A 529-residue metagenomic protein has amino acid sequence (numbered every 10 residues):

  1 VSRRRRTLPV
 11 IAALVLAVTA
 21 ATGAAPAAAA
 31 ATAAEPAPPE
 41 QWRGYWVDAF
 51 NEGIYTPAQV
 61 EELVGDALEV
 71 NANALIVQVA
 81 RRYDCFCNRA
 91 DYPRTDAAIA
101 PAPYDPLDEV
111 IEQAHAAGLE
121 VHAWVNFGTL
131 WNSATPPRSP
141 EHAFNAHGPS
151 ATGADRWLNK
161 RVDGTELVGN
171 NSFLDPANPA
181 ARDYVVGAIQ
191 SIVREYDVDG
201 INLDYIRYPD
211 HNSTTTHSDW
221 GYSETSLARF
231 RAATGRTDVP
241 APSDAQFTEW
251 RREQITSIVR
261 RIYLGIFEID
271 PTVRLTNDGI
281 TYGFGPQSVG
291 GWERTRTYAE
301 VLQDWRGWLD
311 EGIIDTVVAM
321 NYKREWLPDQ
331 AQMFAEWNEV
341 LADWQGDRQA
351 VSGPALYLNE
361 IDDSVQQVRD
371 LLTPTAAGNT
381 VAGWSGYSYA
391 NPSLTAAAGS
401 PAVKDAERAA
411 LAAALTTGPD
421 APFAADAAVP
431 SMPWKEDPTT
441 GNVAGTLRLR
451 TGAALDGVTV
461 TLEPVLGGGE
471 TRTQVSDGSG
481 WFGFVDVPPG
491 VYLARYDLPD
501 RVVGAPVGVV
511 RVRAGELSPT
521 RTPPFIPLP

Functional and structural regions predicted by a protein language model:
P38-R43, E52-Y55, A123, G128-E195: Active-site-adjacent "subsite" loops/lids of carbohydrate-active enzymes
Q59-D84, I313-T316: Catalytic domains of carbohydrate-active enzymes, especially glycoside hydrolases
G153-G307, E311-I313: Polysaccharide-binding and catalytic clefts of secreted carbohydrate-active enzymes
L302-Q330, N338-M432: Substrate-binding cleft of secreted/luminal carbohydrate-active enzymes
G441-L449: A short, amphipathic beta-strand motif
A454-D456, P464-D486: Short, acidic Ser/Thr/Gly-rich low-complexity loop/linker segments typical of extracellular and cell-surface proteins
P489-D500: A short, solvent-exposed beta-strand micro-motif common in secreted/extracellular proteins
P499-T522, L528-P529: Structured interaction patches on ligand/partner-binding surfaces of diverse proteins
